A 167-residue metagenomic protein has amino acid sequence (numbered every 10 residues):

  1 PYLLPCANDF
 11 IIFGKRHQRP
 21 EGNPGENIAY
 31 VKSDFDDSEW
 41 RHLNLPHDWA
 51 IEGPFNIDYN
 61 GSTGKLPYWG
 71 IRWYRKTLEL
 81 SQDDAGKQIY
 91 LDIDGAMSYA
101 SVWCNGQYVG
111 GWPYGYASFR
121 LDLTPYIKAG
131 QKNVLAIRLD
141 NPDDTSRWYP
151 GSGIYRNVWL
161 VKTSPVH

Functional and structural regions predicted by a protein language model:
P1-A29, D48, E52, G64 (+1 more regions): Accessory beta-strand-rich segments of carbohydrate-active enzymes
Y30-F35: N-terminal helix-cap/turn-to-beta initiation motif at the start of protein domains
D36-N44: Mature N-terminal segment immediately following signal peptide/propeptide cleavage in secreted/periplasmic
I57-G61: P-loop NTPase nucleotide-binding module
